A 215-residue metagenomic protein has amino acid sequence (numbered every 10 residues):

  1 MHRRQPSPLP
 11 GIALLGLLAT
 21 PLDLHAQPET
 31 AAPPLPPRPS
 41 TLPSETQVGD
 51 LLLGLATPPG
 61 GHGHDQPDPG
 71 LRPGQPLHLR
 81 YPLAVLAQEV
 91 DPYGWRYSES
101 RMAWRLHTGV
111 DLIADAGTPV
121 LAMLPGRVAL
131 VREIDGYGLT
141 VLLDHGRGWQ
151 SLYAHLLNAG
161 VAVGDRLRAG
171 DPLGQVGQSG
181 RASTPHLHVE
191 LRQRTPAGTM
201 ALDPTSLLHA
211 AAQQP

Functional and structural regions predicted by a protein language model:
H2-Y97, Q214-P215: Polar/charged, compositionally biased leader and regulatory segments
P28-T30, A162-D165, A169, E190-P215: Acidic, glycine-rich catalytic/binding loops that coordinate metals and/or anionic ligands
D68-R72, V90-L121: Short glycine/threonine/proline-enriched tight-turn/helix- or strand-capping micro-motif at secondary-structure
P76, A84-L86, R105-G109, D115 (+4 more regions): Extracytoplasmic
P92, D115, V131-R132, A159 (+1 more regions): Residue-level recognition of beta-strand microenvironments
H107, A122-N158: Zn2+-dependent peptidoglycan hydrolase active-site motif and core
L112, T140-V141, R168-A182: Short hydrophobic beta/alpha edge segments that flank linear recognition/processing sites
P119-A129, V161-V176: Short, well-structured beta-strand-loop connectors
